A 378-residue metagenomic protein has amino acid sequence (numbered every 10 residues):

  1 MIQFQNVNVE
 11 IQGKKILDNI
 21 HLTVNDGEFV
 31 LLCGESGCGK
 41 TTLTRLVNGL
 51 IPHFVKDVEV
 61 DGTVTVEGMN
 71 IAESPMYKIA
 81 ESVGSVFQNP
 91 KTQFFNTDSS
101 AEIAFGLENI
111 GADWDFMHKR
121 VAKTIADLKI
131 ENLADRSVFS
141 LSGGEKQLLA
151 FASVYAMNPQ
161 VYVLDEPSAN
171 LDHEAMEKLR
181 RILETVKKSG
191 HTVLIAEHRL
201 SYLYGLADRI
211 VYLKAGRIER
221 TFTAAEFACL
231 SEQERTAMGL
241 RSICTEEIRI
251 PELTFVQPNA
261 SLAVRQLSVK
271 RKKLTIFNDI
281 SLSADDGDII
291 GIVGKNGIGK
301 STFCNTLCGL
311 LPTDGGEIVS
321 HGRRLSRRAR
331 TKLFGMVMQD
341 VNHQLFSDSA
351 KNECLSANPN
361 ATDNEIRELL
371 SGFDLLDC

Functional and structural regions predicted by a protein language model:
C33-E35, V293-K295: The feature captures the beta-strand-to-loop junction immediately N-terminal to the Walker
N48, C308: Helix-to-loop junction immediately C-terminal to a conserved catalytic motif
T63-K78, E317-R330: ABC ATPase NBD Q-loop/coupling interface
D115-L133, D363-C378: Conserved ABC ATPase "signature" region
S137-L141, E145: Conserved ABC ATPase signature
Y162-D165: Catalytic Walker B motif of ABC-type/P-loop ATPase nucleotide-binding domains
E197-H198: H-loop/switch region of ABC-family ATPase nucleotide-binding domains
